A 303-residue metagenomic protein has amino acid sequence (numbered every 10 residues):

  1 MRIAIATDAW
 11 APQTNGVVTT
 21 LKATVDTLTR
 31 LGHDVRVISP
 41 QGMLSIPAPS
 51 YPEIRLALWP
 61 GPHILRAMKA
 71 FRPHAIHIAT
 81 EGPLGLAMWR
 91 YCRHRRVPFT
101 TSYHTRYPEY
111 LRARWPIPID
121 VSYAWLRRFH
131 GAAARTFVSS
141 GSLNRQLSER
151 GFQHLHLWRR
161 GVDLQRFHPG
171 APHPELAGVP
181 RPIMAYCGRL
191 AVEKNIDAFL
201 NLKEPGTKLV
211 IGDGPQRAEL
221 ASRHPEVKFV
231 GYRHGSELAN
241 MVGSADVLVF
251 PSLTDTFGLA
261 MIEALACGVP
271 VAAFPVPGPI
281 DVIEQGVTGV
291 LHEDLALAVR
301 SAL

Functional and structural regions predicted by a protein language model:
M68, H130, Y232-R233, N240-A245: Short alpha-helical donor nucleotide-sugar binding micro-motif in glycosyltransferases
P98-T100, E109-R128: Nucleotide-sugar donor phosphate/pyrophosphate-binding loop at the beta->alpha transition of glycosyltransferases
S142, G161: Carbohydrate-associated surface elements
E175-L209: Conserved donor-binding/catalytic core segment of Leloir-type glycosyltransferases
A218-S236: Nucleotide-activated donor-binding/catalytic signature segment of Leloir-type glycosyltransferases, i.e., the conserved
L253: Aromatic "clamp/platform" in nucleotide-sugar-dependent glycosyltransferases that forms part of the donor/acceptor
P270-A273: Short hydrophobic beta-strand element within catalytic cores of glycosyltransferases and related nucleotide-activated
E284-A296, A302-L303: Conserved acidic donor-binding segment of nucleotide-sugar-dependent glycosyltransferases
